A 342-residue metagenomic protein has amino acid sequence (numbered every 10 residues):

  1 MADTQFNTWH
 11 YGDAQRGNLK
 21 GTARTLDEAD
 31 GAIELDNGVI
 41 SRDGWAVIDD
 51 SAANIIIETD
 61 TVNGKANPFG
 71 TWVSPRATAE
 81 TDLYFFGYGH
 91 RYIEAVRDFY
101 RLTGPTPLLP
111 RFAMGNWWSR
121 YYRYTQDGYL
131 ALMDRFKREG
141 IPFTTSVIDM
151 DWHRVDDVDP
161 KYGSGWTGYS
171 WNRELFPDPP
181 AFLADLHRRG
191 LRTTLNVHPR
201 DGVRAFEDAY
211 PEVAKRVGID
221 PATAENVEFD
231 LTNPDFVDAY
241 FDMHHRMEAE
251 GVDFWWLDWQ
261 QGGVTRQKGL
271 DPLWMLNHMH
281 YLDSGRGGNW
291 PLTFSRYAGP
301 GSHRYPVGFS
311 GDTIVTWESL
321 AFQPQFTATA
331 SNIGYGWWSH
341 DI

Functional and structural regions predicted by a protein language model:
M1-Q5, P142-I342: Aromatic- and carboxylate-enriched substrate-binding clefts and catalytic-loop regions of carbohydrate-active enzymes
M1-R111, R120-Y121, Q126-R138: Catalytic and substrate-binding clefts that recognize carbohydrates or anionic sugar/phosphate headgroups
W117: Acidic/histidine-rich, surface-exposed loop or edge segments in extracytoplasmic proteins
